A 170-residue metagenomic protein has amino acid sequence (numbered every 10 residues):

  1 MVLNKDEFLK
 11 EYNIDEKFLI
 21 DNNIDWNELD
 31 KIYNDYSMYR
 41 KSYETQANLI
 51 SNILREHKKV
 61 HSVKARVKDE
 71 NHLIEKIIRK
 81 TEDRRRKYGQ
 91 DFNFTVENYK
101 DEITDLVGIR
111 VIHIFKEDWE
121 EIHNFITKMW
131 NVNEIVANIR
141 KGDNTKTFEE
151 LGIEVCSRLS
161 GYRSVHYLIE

Functional and structural regions predicted by a protein language model:
M1-D105, E117-E120, N124: Charge-rich, low-complexity segments
K100, I112-E170: Long beta-strand-rich cores associated with HINT superfamily self-processing modules
